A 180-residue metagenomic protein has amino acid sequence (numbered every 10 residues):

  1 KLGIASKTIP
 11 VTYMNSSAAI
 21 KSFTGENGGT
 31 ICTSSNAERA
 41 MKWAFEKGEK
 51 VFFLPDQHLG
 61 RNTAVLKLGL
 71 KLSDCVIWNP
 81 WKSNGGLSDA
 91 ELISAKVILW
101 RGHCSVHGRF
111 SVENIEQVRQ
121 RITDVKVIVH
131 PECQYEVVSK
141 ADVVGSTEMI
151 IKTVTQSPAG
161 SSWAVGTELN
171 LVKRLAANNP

Functional and structural regions predicted by a protein language model:
K1-P180: The feature marks the mature, well-folded catalytic cores of soluble enzymes
